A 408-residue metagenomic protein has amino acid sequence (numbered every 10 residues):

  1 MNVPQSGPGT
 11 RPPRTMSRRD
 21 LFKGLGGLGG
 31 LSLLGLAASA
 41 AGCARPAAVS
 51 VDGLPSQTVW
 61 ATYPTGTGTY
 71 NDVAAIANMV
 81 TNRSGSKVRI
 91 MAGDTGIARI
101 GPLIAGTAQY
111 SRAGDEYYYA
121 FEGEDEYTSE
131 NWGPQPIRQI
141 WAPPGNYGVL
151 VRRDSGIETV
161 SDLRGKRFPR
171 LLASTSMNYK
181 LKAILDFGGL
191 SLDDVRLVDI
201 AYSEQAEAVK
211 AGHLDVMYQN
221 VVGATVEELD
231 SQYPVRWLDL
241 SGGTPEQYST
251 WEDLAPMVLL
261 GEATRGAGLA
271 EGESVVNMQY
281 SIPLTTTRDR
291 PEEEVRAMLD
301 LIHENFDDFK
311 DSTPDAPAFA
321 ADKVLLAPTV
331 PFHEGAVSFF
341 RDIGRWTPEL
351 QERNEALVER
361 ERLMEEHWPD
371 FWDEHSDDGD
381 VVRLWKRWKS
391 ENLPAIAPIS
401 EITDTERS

Functional and structural regions predicted by a protein language model:
M1-D20, G27-S39: N-terminal secretory signal peptides
A40-V49: Bacterial lipoprotein signal-peptidase II cleavage site
V49-F187, V198, W237: Short, glycine-/small- and polar/acidic-enriched structural segments that line small-molecule recognition paths
G68-A75, M79, A98, P102 (+8 more regions): Extracytoplasmic/secreted proteins, especially bacterial periplasmic and envelope-associated proteins
V80-S84, T107, R153, R167 (+9 more regions): Sec/Tat-exported extracytoplasmic proteins
D115-Y117, E124-T128, S155, D193 (+2 more regions): Pocket-lining segment of extracytoplasmic ligand-binding domains
R167-A183, M257-F319, V324, P328: Ligand-binding clefts/hinges and TM-proximal coupling segments of bilobed small-molecule sensing domains
V221, T225-W237, E293-V295, H303-S408: An extracytoplasmic/periplasmic, membrane-proximal ligand-sensing/linker region
